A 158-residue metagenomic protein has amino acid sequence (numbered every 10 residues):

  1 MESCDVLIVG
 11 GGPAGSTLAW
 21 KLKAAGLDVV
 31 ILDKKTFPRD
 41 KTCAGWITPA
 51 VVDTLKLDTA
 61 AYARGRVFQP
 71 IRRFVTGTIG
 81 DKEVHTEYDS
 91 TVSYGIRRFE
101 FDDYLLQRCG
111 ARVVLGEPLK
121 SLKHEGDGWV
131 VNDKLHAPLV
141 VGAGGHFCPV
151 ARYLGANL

Functional and structural regions predicted by a protein language model:
M1-G12: Beta1/beta-strand and adjacent pyrophosphate-binding region of the FAD-binding site in flavoprotein oxidoreductases
E2, Q69-R72, L115, D127: Short, basic and Ser/Thr-rich N-terminal targeting/leader segments
L7, W20-C43: Glycine-rich FAD pyrophosphate-binding loop
G11, K21, R108-L158: Predominantly flavin-linked oxidoreductase catalytic cores and closely associated redox partners
G15-S16: N-terminal Rossmann-fold NAD(P) dinucleotide-binding loop
W46, V51-Y104: A conserved beta-strand/loop capping segment in the N-terminal third of enzymes that catalyze redox or closely related
